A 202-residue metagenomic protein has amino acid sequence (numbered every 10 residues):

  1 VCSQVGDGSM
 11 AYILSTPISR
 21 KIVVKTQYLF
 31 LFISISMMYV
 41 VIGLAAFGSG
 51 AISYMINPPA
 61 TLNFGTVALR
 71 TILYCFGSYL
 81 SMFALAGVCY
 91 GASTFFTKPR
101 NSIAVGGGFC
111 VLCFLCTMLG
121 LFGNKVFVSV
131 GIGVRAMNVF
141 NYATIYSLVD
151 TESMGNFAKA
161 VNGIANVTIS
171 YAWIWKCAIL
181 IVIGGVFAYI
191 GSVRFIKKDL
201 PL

Functional and structural regions predicted by a protein language model:
V1, I72-L80, A178-V182: Hydrophobic alpha-helical transmembrane segments of multi-pass membrane proteins
V1-T16, Y28: Transmembrane helix boundary and interhelical loop/hinge segments in multi-pass membrane proteins
S19-R20: Short coil/turn motifs that cap or connect alpha-helices
K25-T94, Y171-A172: Secretory targeting signals
F95, R100-G108, L112-L202: Terminal transmembrane helical anchor/hairpin motif
